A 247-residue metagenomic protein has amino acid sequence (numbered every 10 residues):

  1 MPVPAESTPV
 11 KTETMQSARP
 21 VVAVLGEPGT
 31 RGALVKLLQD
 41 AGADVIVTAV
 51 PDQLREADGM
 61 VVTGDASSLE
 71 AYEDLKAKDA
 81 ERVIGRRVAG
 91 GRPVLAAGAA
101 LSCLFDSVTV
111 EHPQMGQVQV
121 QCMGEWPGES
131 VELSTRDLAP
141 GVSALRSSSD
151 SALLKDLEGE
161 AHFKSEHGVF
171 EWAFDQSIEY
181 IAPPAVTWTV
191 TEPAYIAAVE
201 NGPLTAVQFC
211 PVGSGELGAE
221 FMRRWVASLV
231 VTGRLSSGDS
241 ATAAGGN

Functional and structural regions predicted by a protein language model:
P2-T14, A23, R86-A89, G128-N247: Amide-donor transfer/coupling interface in amidating biosynthetic enzymes
A18-A43, Q208-V212: N-terminal beta1-alpha1 ligand-phosphate binding loop
P20-V21, P93, C122, H162: Residues that mark the start of a beta-strand
G26-P28, G64-S67: Short glycine-/small-residue-rich Rossmann-like dinucleotide-binding loops
L37-V45, E70-D74, P140-R146: Short, flexible loop segments at the rims of nucleotide/cofactor-binding pockets, characterized by
V45-E56: Short acidic low-complexity segments
L54-G64: Short acidic/histidine-rich motifs immediately flanking catalytic phosphotransfer sites in two-component signaling
D65-V142: Cysteine-nucleophile active-site neighborhood
